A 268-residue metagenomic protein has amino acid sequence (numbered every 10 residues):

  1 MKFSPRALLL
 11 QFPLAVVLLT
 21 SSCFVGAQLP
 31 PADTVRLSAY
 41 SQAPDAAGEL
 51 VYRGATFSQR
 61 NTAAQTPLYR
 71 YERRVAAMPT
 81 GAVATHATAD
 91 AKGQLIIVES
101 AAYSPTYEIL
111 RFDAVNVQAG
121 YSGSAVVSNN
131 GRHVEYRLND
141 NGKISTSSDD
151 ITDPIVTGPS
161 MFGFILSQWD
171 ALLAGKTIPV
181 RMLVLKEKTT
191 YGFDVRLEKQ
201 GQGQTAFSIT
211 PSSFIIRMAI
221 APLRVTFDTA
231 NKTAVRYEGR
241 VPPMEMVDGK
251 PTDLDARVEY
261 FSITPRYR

Functional and structural regions predicted by a protein language model:
K2-P13: Bacterial N-terminal signal peptides that target proteins for export
T20-S22: N-terminal signal peptide c-region/cleavage motif recognized by signal peptidases
V25-A27: Boundary at the C-terminal end of the N-terminal hydrophobic targeting segment
L29-S38, A43-T106, F112-N116, G120 (+2 more regions): Acidic, serine/threonine-rich low-complexity disordered tracts
P44-A47, V134-S208: Solvent-exposed helix/loop surface patches that form functional interfaces
Q94-Q168: Contiguous hydrophobic, core-forming segments of folded domains
